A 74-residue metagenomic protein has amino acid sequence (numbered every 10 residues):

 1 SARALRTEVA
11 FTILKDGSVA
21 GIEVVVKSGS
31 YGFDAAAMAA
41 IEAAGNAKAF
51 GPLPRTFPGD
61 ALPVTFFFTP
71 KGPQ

Functional and structural regions predicted by a protein language model:
S1, M38-Q74: Short, positively biased Gly/Pro-containing turn/loop motifs at secondary-structure boundaries
R3-E8: Short, small/polar residue-rich loop motifs at catalytic or cofactor-binding pockets
V9-A10, G21: Conserved beta-strand and immediately adjacent loop positions that scaffold enzyme active sites
I13-L14: Short, acidic, Ser/Thr-enriched surface-loop or helix-capping motifs
S18-P52: A short, well-structured alpha-helical segment
